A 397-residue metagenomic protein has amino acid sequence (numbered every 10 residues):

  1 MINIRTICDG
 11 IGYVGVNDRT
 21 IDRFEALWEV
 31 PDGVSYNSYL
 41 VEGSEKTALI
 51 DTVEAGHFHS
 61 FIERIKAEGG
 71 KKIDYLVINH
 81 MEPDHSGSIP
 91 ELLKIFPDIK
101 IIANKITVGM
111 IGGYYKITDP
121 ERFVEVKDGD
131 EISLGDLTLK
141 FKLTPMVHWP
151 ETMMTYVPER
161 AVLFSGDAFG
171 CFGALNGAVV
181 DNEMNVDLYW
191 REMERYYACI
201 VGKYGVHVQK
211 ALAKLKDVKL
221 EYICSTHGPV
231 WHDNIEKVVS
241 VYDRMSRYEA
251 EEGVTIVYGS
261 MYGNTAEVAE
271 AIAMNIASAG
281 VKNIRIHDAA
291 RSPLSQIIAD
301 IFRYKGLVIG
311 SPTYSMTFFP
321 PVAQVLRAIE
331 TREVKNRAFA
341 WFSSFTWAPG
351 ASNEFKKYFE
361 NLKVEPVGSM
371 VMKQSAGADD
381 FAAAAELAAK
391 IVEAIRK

Functional and structural regions predicted by a protein language model:
I2-I65, M154-V157, A161-S165, T265: Conserved beta-strand hairpin/beta-sheet module of binuclear metal-dependent hydrolase folds, prominently
R5-D9, A103-T152, H207-L212: Metallo-beta-lactamase
K46-A48, Y75, A161-F164, Y222 (+3 more regions): Structural motif
I50-T52, D74-M81, I101-N104, L163-G166 (+1 more regions): Active-site neighborhood of phospho(di)ester-bond hydrolases with catalytic His/Asp-centered motifs
G56-I102: Active-site metal-binding motif and surrounding structural segment of the metallo-beta-lactamase
S88, P293-I297: Short acidic active-site motifs
L175, V179, N185-I223, H227-V230 (+2 more regions): FMN-binding flavodoxin-like domain, especially the glycine-rich phosphate-binding loop
Y222, G228-G253: Terminal amphipathic helices with adjacent charged low-complexity linkers/tails
